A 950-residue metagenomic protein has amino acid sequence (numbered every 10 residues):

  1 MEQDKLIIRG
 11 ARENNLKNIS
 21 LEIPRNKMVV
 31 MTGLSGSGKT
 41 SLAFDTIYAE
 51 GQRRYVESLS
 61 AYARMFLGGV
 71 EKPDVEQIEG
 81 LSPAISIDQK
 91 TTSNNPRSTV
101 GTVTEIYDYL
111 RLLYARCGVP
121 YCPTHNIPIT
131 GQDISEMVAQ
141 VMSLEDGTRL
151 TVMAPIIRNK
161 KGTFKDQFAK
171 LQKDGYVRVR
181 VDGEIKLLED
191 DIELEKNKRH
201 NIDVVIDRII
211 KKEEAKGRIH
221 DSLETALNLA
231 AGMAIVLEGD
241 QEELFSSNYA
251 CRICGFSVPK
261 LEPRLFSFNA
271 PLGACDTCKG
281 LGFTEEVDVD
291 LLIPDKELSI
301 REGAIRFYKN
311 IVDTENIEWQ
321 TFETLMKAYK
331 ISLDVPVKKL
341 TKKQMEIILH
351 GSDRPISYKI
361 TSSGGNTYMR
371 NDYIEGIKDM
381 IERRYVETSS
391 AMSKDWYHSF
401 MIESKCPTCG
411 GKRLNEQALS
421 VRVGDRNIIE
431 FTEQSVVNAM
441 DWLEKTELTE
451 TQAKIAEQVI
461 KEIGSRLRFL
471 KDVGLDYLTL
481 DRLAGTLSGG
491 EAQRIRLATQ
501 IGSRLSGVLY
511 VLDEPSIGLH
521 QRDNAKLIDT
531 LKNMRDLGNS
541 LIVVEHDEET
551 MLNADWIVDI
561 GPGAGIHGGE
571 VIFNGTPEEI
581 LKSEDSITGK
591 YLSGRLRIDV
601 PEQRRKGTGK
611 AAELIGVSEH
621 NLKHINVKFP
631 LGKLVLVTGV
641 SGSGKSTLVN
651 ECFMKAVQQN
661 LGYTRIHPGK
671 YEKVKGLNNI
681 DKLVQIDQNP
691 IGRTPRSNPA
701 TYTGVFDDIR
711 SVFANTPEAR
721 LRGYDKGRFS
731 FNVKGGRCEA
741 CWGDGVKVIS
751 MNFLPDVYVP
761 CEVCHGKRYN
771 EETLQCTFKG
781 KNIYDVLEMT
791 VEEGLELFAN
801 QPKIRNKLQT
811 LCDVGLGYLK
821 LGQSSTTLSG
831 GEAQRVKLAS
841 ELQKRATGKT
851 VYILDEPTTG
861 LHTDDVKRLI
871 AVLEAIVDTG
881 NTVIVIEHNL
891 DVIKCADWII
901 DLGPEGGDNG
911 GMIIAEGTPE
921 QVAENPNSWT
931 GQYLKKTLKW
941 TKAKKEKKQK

Functional and structural regions predicted by a protein language model:
M1-K950: Conserved phosphate-binding elements of NTP-dependent enzyme cores
